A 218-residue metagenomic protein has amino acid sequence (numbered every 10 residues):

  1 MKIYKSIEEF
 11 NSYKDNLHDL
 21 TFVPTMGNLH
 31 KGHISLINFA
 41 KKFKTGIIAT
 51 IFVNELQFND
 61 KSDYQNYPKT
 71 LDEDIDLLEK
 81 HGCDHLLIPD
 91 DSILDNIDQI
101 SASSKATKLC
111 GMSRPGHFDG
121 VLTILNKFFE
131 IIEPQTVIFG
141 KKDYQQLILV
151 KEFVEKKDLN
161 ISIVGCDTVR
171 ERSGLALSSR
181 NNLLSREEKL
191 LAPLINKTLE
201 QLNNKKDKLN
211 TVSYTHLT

Functional and structural regions predicted by a protein language model:
M1-H18: Positively charged, low-complexity intrinsically disordered leader regions
M26-A40, Q146: Di-metal (Zn2+ and/or Mg2+/Mn2+) metal-binding site signature of metallo-dependent hydrolases with the MBL/beta-CASP
H30, L78, F139, G174 (+1 more regions): Residue-level signal for inorganic ion chemistry
K41, T45-S62: ATP-dependent adenylation/pyrophosphate-handling site
E55-K61, K108-G111, A176: A short acidic, helix-capping loop that chelates divalent metal ions and anchors anionic groups
Q65-K69, D74-I138: Divalent-metal (Mg2+/Mn2+/Ca2+)-assisted nucleotide/phosphate chemistry catalytic cores
R170-T198: Conserved phosphate-binding loops in nucleotide/dinucleotide-binding enzymes
T215-T218: Conserved small/polar residues in nucleotide/adenosyl-binding loops
